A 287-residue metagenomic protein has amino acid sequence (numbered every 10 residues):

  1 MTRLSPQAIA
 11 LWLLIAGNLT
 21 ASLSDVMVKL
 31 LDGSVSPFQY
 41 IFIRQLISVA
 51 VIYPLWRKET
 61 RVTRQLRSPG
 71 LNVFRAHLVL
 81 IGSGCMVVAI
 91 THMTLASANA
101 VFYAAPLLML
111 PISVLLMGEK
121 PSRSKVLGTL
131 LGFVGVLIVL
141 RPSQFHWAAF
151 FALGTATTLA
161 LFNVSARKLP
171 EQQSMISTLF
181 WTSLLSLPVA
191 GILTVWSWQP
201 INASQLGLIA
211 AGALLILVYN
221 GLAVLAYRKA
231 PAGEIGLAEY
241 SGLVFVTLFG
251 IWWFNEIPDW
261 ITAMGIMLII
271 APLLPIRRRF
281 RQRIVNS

Functional and structural regions predicted by a protein language model:
M1-L19, V49-F74, R123, L184-A211 (+2 more regions): Membrane-interface interhelical linkers
L11-L14, L66-H77, P121-F133, A149-G154 (+2 more regions): Cytoplasmic-side transmembrane-helix entry/capping segments in multi-pass membrane proteins
A16-L23, M27, V73-T91, G154-S165 (+4 more regions): Hydrophobic alpha-helical transmembrane segments of multi-pass membrane transport proteins, especially secondary
V26-K29, P37-F38, I52, Q144-I201 (+2 more regions): Transmembrane alpha-helical segments that form core, pore/gating elements of small-molecule transporters/exporters
S36-S48, V88-A105, F145-T158, N202-I216 (+1 more regions): Structural signature of hydrophobic alpha-helical transmembrane segments
V88, A105-L127, V244-A263: C-terminal transmembrane-helix exit sites in multi-pass transporters
N99-A104, L169-T182, N220-I251: Helix-helix packing/entry segments at the starts of transmembrane helices
P142, V244-S287: C-terminal-most transmembrane helix of multi-pass membrane proteins
